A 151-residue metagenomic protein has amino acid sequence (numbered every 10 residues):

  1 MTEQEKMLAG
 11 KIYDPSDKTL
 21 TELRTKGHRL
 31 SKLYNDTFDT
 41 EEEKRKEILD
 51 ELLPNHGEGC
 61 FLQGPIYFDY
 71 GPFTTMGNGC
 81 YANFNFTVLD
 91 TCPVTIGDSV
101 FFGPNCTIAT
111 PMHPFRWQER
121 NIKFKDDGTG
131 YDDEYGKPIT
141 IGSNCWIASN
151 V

Functional and structural regions predicted by a protein language model:
M1-G59, F115-Q118: Terminal amphipathic alpha-helical/low-complexity segments used for targeting or macromolecular assembly
L62-Q63: Extended, charge-rich alpha-helical segments
I66-M76, Y81-V151: Flexible, glycine/small-residue-enriched loop-and-beta-strand segment within the central core of proteins
